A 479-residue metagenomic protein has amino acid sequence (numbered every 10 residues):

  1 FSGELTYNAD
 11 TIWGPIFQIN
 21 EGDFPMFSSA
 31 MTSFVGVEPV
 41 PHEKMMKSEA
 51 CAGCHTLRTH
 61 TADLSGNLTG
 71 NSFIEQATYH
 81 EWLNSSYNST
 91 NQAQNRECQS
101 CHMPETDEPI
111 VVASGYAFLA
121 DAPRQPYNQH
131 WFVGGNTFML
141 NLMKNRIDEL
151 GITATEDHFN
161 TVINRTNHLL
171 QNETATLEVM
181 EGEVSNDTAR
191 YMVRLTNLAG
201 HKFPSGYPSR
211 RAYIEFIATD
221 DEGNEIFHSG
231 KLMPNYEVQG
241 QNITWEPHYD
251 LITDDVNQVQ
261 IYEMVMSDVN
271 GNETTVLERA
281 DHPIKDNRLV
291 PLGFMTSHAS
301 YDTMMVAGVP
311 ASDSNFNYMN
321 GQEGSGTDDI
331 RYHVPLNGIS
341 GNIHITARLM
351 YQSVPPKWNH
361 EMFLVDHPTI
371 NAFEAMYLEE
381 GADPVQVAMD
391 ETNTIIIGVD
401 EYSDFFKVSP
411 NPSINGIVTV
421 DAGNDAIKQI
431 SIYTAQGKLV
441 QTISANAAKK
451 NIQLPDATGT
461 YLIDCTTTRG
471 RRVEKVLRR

Functional and structural regions predicted by a protein language model:
F1-S325, I330-N337, T346-T394: Primarily the internal scaffold of c-type cytochrome electron-transfer domains, especially repeated/multiheme c-type
Y213, N342-T346, T460-L462: Short, conserved beta-strand segments of beta-strand-rich sandwich/propeller modules, principally
P335-S340, P455: Short, surface-exposed loop/turn segments at beta-strand-coil junctions that are enriched for proline with nearby
S340-N342, A426-I427: A broad structural signal for short, well-ordered beta-strand segments within beta-sheet-rich domains
T394-I395, R478: Interdomain boundary/hinge segments at the C-termini of tandem beta-sandwich modules
E401-R479: C-terminal outer-membrane/trafficking sorting elements
